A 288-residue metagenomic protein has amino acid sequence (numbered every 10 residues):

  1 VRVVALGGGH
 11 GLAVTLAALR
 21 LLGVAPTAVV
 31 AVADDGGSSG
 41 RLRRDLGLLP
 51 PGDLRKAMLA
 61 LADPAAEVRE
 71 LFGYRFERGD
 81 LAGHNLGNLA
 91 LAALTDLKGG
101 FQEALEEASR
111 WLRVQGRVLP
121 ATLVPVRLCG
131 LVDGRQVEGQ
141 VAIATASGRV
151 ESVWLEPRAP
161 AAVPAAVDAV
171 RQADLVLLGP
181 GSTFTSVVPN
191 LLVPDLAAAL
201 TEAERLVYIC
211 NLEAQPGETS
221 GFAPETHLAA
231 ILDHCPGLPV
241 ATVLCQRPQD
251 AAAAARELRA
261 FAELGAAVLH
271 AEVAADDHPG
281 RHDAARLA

Functional and structural regions predicted by a protein language model:
V1-V3: Extreme N-terminal starter segment of soluble prokaryotic enzymes
A5, A28-V29, Y208, T242-C245: Structural beta-sheet core signal
L6-H10, G179-S182: Glycine-rich beta-strand-to-loop/alpha-helix junction loops that act as flexible
A17-L22, V30-G47, A162-V163, A169-R171 (+2 more regions): Conserved phosphate- and dinucleotide-binding cores of soluble alpha/beta proteins, encompassing both enzyme active
A31-G148, W154: Electropositive, gly/pro-rich neighborhoods at or near active sites that engage anionic ligands
V32-G36, V124-V126, L212-A214, R247-D250 (+1 more regions): Glycine-rich beta-alpha junction loops
C129-D195: Internal active-site segments that recognize and position negatively charged phosphoryl groups and nucleotide moieties
G221-A288: C-terminal functional extensions of proteins
